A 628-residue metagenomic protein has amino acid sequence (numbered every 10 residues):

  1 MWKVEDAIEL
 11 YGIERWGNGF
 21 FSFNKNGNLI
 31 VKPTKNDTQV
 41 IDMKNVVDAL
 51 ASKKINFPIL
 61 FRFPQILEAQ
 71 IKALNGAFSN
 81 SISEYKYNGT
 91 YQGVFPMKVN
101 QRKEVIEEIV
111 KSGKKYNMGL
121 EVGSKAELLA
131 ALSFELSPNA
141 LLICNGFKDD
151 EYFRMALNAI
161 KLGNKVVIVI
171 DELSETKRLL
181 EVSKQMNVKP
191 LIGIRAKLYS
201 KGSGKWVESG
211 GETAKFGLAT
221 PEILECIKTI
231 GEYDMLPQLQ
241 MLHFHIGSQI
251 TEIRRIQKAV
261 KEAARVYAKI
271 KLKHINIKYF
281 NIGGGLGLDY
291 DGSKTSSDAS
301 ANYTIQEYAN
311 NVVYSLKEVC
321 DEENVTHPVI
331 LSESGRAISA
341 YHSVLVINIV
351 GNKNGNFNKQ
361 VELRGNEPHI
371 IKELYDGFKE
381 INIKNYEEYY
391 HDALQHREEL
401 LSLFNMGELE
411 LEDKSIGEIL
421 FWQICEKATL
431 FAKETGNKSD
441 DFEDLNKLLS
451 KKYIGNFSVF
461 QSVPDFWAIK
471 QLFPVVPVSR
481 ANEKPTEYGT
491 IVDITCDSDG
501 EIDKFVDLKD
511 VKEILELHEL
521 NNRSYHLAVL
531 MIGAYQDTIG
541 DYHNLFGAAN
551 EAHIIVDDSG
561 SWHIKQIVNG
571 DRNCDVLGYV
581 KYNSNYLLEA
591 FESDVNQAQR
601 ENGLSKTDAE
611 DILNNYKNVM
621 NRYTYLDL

Functional and structural regions predicted by a protein language model:
M1-N56, I555, H563, N573-V576 (+1 more regions): Conserved, well-structured core domains of diverse proteins
W2, L10, K317-D321, V325-L628: Charged (often Lys/Glu-rich) extended helix/loop segments that serve as interaction or gating elements
N24-Q101: Low-complexity, highly charged intrinsically disordered N-terminal segments that act as targeting/localization
N28, N36, I66, N100-R102 (+15 more regions): Short, glycine-/Ser/Thr-/acidic-enriched flexible segments
F57, S83-N88, K273-I277, E322-L331: Flexible, glycine/charged-enriched surface loops at secondary-structure junctions
Q65-A73, E225, E262, N311: A non-catalytic, amphipathic alpha-helix used as a structural packing/dimerization or gating element in enzyme scaffolds
N88-I277, N281, L286-D291, N302-E307 (+2 more regions): Active-site-proximal beta-alpha core segment in soluble small-molecule metabolic enzymes
S297-V312, Q360-V361: Helical (often loop-to-helix) elements that flank the catalytic cores of nucleotide-handling enzymes
